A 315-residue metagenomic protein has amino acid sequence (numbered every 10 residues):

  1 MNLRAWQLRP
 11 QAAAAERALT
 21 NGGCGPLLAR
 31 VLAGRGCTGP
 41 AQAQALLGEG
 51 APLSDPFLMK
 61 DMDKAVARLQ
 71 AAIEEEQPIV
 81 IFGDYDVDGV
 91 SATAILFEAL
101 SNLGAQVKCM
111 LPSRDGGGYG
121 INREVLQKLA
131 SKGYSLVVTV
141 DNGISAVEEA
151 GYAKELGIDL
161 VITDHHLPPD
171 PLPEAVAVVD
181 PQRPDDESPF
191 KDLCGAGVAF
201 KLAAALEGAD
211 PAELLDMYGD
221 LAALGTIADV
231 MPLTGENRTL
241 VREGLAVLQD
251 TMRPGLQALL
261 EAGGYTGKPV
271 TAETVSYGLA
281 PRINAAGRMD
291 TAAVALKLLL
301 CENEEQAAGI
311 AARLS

Functional and structural regions predicted by a protein language model:
R9-G133, G208-S315: Hydrophobic helix-and-loop "lid/oligomerization" segment in the mid-to-C-terminal part of catalytic domains
I81, V138, V161-I162, T226: Residue-level marker for buried hydrophobic side chains located in beta-strands that build the well-ordered beta-sheet
D84-Y85, P112-D115, N142-G143, H165-P168 (+2 more regions): Short, ordered loop/turn segments at secondary-structure junctions
A94-L103, Y152-L156, A175-V178: Basic, amphipathic juxtamembrane/active-site segments that coordinate anionic phosphate or diphosphate groups
I95, P173-I227: Short alpha-helices
V107, L160-V161: Hydrophobic beta-strand scaffold residues
L136, V140-K154, I158-D159: Phosphate/diphosphate-binding loops
A146-E148, P169-L172: Catalytic core of soluble alpha/beta enzymes
